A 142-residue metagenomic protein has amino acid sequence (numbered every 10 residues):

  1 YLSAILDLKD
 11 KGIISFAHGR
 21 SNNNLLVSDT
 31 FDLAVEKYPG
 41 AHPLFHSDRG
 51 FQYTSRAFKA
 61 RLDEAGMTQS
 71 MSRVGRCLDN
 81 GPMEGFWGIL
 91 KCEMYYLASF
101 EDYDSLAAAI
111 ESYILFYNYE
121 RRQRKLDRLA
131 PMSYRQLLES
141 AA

Functional and structural regions predicted by a protein language model:
Y1-A142: Charged DNA-binding/catalytic regions of mobile-element recombinases
